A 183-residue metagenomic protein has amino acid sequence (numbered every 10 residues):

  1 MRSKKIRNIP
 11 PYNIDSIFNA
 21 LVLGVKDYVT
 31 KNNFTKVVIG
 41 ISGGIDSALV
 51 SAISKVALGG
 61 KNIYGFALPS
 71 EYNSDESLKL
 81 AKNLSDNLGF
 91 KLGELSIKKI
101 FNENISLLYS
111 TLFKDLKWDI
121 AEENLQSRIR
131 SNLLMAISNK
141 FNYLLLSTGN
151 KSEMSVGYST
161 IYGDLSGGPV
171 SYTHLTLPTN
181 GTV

Functional and structural regions predicted by a protein language model:
M1-V38, V56: RNA-binding accessory domains that recognize and position tRNA/RNA substrates
I6, G65-L68, K114-E122, D164-Y172: Short beta-alpha connecting loops at secondary-structure transitions that line or flank enzyme active sites
K26-T35, V56, G60-I63, E103 (+2 more regions): Conserved helix-loop functional segments at active or binding sites
T35-I41, I45-K82: ATP-dependent adenylation/pyrophosphate-handling site
N62-A67, N73-A121, S127: A conserved beta-strand->alpha-helix junction
L134: Glycine/Thr-rich phosphate-binding loops that ligate phosphate moieties of nucleotide and other phosphorylated ligands
T173-T179: Conserved small/polar residues in nucleotide/adenosyl-binding loops
